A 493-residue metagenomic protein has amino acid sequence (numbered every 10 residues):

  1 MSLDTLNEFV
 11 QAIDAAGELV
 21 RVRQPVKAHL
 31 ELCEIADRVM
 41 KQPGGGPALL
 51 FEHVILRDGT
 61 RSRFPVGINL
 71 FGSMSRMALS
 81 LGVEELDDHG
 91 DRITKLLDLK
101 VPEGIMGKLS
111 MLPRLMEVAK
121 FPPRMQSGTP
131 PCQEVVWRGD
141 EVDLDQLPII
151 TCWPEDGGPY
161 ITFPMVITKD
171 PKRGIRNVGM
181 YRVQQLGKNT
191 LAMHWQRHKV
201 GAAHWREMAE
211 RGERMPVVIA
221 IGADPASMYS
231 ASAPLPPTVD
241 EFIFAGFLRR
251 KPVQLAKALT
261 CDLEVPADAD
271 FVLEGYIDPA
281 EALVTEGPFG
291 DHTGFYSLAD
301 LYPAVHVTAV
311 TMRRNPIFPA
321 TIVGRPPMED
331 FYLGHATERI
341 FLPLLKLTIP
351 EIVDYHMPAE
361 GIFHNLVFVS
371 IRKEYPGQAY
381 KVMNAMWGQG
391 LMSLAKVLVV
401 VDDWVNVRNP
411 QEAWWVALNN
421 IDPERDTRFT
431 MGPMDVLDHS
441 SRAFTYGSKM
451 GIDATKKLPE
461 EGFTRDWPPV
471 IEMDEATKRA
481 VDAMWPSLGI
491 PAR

Functional and structural regions predicted by a protein language model:
M1-P288, H292-A304, T308-R493: Extended, highly charged
